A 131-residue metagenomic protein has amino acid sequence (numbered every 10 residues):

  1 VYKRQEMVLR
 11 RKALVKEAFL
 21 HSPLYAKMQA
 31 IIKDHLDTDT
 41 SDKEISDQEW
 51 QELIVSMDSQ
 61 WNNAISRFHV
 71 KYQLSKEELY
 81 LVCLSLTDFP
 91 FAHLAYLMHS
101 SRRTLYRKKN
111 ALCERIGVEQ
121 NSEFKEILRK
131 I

Functional and structural regions predicted by a protein language model:
V1-Y2: Short, small-residue-biased leader/transition segments that mark boundaries at the very start of proteins
E6-L9: Short, charged amphipathic alpha-helical "coupling" segments at sensory-output junctions in signaling proteins
A13-V15, I116: Leucine-rich amphipathic alpha-helices with coiled-coil/heptad-repeat character
V15-E52: Histidine phosphotransfer helical core of two-component systems
K43-I131: Cytosolic nucleotide-binding catalytic cores of signal-transduction proteins
